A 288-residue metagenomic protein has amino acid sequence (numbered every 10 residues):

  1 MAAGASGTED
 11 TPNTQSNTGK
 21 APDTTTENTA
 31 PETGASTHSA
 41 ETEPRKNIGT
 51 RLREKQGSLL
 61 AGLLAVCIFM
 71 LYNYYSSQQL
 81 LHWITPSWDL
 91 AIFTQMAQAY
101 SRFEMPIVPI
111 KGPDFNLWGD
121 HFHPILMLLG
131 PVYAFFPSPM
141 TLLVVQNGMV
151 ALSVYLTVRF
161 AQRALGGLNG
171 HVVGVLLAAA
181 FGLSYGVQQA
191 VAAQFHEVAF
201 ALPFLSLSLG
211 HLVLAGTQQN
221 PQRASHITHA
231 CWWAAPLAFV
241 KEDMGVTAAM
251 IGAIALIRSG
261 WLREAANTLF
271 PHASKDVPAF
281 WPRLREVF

Functional and structural regions predicted by a protein language model:
M1-Y74, Q162-L165, I227, W281-V287: Start-transfer (signal-anchor) and selected internal transmembrane alpha helices of multi-pass inner/ER membrane
M70-A91: Helix-to-loop transition at the C-terminal end of transmembrane segments
I92-N116, P124-I125: Extracytosolic helix-loop segments that constitute the early lumenal/periplasmic catalytic or substrate-binding loops
H123-M127, F135-L152, V175: Loop-to-helix entry region of an early transmembrane alpha helix in multi-pass inner-membrane enzymes
T141-G166, L207-G210: Transmembrane-helix motifs of polytopic, lipid-linked glycan transferases
L156, A180, V191, A199-N220 (+2 more regions): Specific aromatic-rich, kink-prone transmembrane helix
G174-Y185, A234, A238: Short helix- or helix-capping micro-motifs that position conserved polar/aromatic residues at function-defining sites
T247-F288: Perimembrane helix-loop-helix junctions
